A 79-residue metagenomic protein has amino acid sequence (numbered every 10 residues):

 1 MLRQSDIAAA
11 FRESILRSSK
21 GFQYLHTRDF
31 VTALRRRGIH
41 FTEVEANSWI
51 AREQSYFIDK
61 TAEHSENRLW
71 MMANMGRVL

Functional and structural regions predicted by a protein language model:
L2-R28, A33, R37-H40, V44 (+1 more regions): Positively charged, polyanion-binding regions of nucleic-acid-associated proteins
S48-L79: Charged low-complexity interaction tracts in eukaryotic proteins
